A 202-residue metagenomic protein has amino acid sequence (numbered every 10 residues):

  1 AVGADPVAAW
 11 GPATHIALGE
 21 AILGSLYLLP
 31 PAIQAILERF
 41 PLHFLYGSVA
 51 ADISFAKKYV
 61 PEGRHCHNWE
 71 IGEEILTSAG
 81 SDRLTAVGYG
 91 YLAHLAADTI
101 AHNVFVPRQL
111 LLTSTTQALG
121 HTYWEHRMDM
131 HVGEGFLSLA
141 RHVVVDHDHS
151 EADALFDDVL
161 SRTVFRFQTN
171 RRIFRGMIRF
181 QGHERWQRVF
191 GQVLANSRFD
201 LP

Functional and structural regions predicted by a protein language model:
A1-G90, A96-P202: N-terminal leader/auxiliary helical segments
